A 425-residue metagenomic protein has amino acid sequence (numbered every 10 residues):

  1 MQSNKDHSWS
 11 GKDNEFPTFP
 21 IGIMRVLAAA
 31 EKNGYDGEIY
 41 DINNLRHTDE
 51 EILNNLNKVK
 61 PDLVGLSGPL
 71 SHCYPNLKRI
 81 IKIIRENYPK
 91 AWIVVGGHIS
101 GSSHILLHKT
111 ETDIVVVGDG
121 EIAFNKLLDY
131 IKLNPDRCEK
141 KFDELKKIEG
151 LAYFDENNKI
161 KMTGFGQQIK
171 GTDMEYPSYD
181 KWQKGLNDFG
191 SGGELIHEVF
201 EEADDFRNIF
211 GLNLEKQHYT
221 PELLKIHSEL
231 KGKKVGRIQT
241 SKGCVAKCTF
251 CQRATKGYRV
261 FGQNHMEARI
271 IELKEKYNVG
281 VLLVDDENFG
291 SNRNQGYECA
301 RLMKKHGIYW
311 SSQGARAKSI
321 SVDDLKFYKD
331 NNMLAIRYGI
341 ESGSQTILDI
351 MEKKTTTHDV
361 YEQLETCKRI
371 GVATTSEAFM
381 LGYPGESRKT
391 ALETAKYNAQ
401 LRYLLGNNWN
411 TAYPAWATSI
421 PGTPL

Functional and structural regions predicted by a protein language model:
M1-R269, K274-N278: Acidic, low-complexity intrinsically disordered segments
K5-S8, S102-I105, E156, A246 (+5 more regions): Flexible glycine/acidic-rich beta-alpha junction loops that bind and position SAM and/or redox cofactors in anaerobic
T18, K181-S376, L381-Y383, K396: Radical SAM [4Fe-4S] cluster-binding motif and immediate context
R85-K90, M303-I308, I370-G371, Y403-N407: Short helix-capping segments at alpha-helix termini
H104-T110, D324, G385-Q400: Catalytic cores of alpha/beta
L106-K126, D330-I336, Y397-P414: Structural recognition of alpha->loop->beta junctions
G164-G166, M174-E175, G296, D324-L325 (+1 more regions): Short aromatic-enriched loop/helix-cap "lid" or pocket-rim segments at secondary-structure transitions that line
